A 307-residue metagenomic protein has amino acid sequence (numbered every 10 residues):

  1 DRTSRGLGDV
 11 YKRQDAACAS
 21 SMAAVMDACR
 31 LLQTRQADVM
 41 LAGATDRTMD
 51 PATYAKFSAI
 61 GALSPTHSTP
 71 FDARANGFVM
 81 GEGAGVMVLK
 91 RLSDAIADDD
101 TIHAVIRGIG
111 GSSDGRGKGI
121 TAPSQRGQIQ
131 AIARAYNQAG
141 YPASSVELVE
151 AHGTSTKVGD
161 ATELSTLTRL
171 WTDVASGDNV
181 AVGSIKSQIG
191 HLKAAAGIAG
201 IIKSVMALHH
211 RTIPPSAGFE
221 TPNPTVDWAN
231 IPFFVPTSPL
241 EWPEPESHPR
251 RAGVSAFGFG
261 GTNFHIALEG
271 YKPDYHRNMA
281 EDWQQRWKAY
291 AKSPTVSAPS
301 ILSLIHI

Functional and structural regions predicted by a protein language model:
D1, R5-S300: Condensing-enzyme catalytic core of the thiolase-fold
